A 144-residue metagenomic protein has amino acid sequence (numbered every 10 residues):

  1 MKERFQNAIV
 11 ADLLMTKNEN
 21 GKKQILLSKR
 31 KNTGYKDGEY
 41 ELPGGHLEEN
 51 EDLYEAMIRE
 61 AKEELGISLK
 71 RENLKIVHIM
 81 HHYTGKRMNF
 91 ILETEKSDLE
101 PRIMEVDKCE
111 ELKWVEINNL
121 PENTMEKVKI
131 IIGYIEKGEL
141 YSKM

Functional and structural regions predicted by a protein language model:
M1-I25, V77-I79, E93: Conserved N-terminal beta-strand and adjoining loop/helix that marks the start of the Nudix/MutT-like hydrolase domain
F5-A8, N20, G34-Y35, T84-R87 (+1 more regions): A generic fold-level signal
A8, K17, I79-R102, K113 (+1 more regions): Active-site-adjacent beta-strand/loop module that shapes the phosphate/pyrophosphate-binding cleft
K22-E63: Conserved Nudix-box catalytic region and its N-terminal flanking loop in Nudix hydrolases and closely related
S68-H78: A short coil-to-beta-strand element that immediately follows conserved catalytic motifs
E93, I103-E136: NUDIX/MutT-family hydrolases
K137-M144: Acidic/histidine-enriched, glycine/proline-rich intrinsically disordered or flexible terminal extensions
